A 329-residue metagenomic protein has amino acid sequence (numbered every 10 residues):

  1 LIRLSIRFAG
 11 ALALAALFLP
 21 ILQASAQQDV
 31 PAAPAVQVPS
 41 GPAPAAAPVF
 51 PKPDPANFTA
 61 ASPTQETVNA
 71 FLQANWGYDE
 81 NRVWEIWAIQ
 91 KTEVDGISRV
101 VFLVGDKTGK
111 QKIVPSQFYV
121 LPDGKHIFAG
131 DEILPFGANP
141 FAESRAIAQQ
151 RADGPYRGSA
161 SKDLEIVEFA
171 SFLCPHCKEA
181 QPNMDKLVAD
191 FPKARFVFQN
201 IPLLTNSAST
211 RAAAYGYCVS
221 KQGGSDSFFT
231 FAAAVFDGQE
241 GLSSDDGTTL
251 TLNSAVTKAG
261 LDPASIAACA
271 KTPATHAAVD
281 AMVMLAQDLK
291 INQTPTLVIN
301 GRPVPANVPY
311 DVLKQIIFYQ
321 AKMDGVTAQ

Functional and structural regions predicted by a protein language model:
L1-A11: Bacterial N-terminal signal peptides that target proteins for export
L4, D29-P44, N57-A61, N69-F71 (+2 more regions): C-terminal cap of thioredoxin/glutaredoxin-like
A9-I21: Bacterial N-terminal signal peptides
S25-Q27: Boundary of Sec targeting at the N-terminus
A45-A56, F169, A212-Y215: Acidic/histidine-rich, surface-exposed loop or edge segments in extracytoplasmic proteins
L121-Q150, P155: A short, surface-exposed interaction/processing loop segment used at functional sites
I147-L164, V188: A short beta-strand-turn-helix
E165-T257, Q287-N292, Y319, T327-Q329: Structural alpha/beta surface segment adjacent to cysteine/selenocysteine redox centers across thiol/disulfide enzymes
